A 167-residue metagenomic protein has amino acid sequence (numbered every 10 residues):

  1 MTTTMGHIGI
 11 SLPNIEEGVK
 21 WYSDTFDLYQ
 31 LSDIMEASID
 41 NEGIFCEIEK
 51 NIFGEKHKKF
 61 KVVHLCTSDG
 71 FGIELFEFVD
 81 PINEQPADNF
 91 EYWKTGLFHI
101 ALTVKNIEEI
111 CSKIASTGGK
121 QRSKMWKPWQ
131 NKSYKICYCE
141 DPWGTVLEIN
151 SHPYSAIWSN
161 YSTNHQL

Functional and structural regions predicted by a protein language model:
M1, I10, D33-I34, H64 (+4 more regions): Vicinal oxygen chelate
T4: Beta-rich catalytic cores
H7, L97-H99: Eukaryotic phosphotyrosine signaling hubs
S11-G70, S116, Q130-K132, N164-H165: Core segments of cupin and vicinal oxygen chelate
I34-M35, F78-P81: Generic short beta-strand segments
C46, F90-K94: Short glycine/proline- and charge-enriched loop/turn segments that cap or connect secondary-structure elements
K61, L75-E77: Helix-adjacent hinge/juxtasegments
F71, P81-I82: Active-site/binding-pocket entry motifs
